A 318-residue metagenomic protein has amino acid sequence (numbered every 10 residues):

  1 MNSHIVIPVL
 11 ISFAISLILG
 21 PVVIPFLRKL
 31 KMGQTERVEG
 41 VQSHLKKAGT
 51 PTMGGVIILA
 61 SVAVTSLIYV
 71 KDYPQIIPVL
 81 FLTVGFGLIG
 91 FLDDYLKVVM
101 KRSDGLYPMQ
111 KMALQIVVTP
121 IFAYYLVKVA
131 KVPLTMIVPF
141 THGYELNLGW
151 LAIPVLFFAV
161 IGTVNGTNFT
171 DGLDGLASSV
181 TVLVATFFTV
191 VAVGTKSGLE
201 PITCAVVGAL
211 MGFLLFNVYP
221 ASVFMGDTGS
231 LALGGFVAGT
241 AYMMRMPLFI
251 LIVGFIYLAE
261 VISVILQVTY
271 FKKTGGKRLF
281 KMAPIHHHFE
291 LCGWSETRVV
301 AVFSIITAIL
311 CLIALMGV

Functional and structural regions predicted by a protein language model:
M1-I24, R28, I58-L88, F122 (+2 more regions): Alpha-helical transmembrane segments
I24-R28, M32-V41: N-terminal alpha-helical transmembrane segments of multi-pass membrane transport and channel/translocase proteins
E36-T50, K101-Q115, I285-H287, L291: Juxtamembrane helix-capping/reentrant segments at transmembrane boundaries
A48-G49, P139-L151: Short aromatic-rich membrane-water interface segments that cap or initiate transmembrane helices in multi-pass membrane
I76-Y107, K111-Q115: Hydrophobic alpha-helical hairpins/lids featuring a short glycine-rich hinge
V99, A130-Y144: Membrane-interface helix termini and inter-helical loops of multi-pass transporters
I116, P120: Small-residue-rich anion-binding loops in enzyme active sites
